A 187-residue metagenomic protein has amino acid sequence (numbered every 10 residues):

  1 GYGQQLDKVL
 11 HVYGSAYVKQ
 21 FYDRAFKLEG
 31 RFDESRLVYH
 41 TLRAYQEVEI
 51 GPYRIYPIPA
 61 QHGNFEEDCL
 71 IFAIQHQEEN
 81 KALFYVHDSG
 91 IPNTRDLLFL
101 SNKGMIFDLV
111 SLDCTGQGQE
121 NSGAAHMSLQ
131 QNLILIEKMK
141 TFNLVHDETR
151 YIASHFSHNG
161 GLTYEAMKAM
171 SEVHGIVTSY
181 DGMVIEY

Functional and structural regions predicted by a protein language model:
G1-D7, L28-F32, H76-E79, N102-G104 (+1 more regions): Alpha-helix termini
G1-S35, H40: Active-site HxH/HxHxD metal-binding segment of metal-dependent hydrolases
V12, F84, L109: Hydrophobic "anchor" residues on beta-strands that sit immediately upstream of conserved functional sites
F21-A25, M167, I185: Hydrophobic packing residues within well-ordered alpha-helices of enzyme cores
E29-E34, V48-E49, A169-M170: Short, conserved catalytic or adaptor-binding loops enriched in Gly and charged residues
R36-H40, I55-Y56, S171-T178: Active-site regions of enzymes building and remodeling cell-envelope glycoconjugates
T41-N102, G182-Y187: Core dinuclear metal-dependent hydrolase active-site scaffold
G90-M183: Cap/insert and terminal regions of metallo-dependent hydrolase folds
